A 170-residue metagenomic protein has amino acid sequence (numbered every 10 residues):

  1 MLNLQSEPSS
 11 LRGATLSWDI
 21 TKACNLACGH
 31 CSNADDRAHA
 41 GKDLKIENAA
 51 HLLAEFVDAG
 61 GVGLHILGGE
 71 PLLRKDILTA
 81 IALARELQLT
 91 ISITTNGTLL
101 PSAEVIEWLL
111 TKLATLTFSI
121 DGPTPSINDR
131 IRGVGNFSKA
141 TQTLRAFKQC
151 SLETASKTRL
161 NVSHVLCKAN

Functional and structural regions predicted by a protein language model:
M1-E107, T111-T115: Conserved alpha-helical substructure of the radical SAM core
P8, L116-S119, C150, T154: Histidine kinase transmitter module recognition
L44-N48, N136-K139, A169: Soluble or luminal CAZymes and related metallo-dependent hydrolases
A50, R85, D129, T141-L144: Residues within alpha-helical segments
L64-I66, I120, R159-H164: Short beta-strands and strand-loop turn motifs
P71-L72, G97-P101, S119-V134, C167-A169: Conserved radical SAM core fold
I91, L144-N170: Conserved strand-turn element in the central/C-terminal portion of the radical SAM core barrel that lines
R132-Q149: Glycine-rich S-adenosyl-L-methionine
